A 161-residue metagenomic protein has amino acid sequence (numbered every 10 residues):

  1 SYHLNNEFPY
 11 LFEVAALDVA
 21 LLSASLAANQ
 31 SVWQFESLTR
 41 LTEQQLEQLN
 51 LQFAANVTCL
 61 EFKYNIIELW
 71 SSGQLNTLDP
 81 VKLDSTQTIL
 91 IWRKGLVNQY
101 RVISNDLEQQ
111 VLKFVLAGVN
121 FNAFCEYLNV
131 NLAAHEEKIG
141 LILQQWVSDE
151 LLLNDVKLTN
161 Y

Functional and structural regions predicted by a protein language model:
S1-N98, V102-I103: Hydrophobic packing positions characteristic of elongated beta-solenoid/beta-helix-type spike/fiber shafts
S1-T42, V102-Y161: Long, charge-rich, low-complexity alpha-helical segments
